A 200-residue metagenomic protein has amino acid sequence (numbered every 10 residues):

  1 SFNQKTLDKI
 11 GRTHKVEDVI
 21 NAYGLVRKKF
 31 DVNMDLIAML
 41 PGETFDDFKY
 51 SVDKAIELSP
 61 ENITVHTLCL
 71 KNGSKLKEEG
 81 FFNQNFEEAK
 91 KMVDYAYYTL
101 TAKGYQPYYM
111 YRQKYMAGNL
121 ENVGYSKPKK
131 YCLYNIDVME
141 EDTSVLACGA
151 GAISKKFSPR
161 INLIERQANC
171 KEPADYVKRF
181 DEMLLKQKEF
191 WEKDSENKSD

Functional and structural regions predicted by a protein language model:
S1-Y95: Conserved non-cysteine loop/helix-boundary elements of the Radical SAM core domain that shape
L7-K15, N33-P41, G73-E79, T101-Y108 (+3 more regions): Noncatalytic linker/hinge segments flanking ATPase motor cores
R12, R27-K29, R112, R160 (+2 more regions): Arginine residue identity/basic-tract feature
V16-A22, G42-D47, K75-N85, Y109-N119 (+1 more regions): Short secondary-structure transition/capping segments
E17, E43, E57, E61 (+8 more regions): Glutamate identity and glutamate-enriched acidic tracts
C69, G73-C148: A C-terminal junction/extension of Radical SAM enzymes
G124-D200: Radical SAM enzyme core and accessory elements
